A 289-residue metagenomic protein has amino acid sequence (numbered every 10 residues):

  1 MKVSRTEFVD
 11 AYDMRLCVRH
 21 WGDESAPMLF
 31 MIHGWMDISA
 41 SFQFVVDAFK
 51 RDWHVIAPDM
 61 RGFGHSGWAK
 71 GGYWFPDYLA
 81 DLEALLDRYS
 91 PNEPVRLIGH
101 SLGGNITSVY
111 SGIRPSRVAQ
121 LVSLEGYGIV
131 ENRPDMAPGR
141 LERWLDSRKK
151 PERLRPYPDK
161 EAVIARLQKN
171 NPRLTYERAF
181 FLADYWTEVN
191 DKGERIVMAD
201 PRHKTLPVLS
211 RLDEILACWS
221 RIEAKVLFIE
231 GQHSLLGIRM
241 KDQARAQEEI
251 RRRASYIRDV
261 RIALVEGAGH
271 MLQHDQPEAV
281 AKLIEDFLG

Functional and structural regions predicted by a protein language model:
M1-F30, K50-W53, S90-E93, G128 (+3 more regions): Alpha/beta-hydrolase fold catalytic core
V9-Y12, A57-I98, L102, K282: Active-site loop/oxyanion-hole signature of alpha/beta-hydrolase fold enzymes
R19-W68: Conserved HGGG/HGGXW glycine-rich cap/lid loop of the alpha/beta-hydrolase fold
E93-M136: Conserved hydrolase catalytic core segment
L124-Y157: A catalytic-pocket lid/entrance helix-loop region that shapes and gates access to the active site across common
L154-L212, A244: Conserved alpha/beta-hydrolase catalytic His-Asp/Glu region
R221-A268: Conserved loop-alpha-helix segment in the C-terminal half of the alpha/beta-hydrolase fold that carries the catalytic
H274-D286: Post-His helix in hydrolase/transferase enzymes
